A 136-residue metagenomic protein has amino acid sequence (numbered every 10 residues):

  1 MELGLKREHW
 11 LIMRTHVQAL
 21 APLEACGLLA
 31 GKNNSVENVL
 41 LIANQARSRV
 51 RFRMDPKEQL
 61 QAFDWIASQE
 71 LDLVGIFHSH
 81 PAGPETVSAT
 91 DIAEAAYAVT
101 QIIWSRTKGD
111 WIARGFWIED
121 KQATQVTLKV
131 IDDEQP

Functional and structural regions predicted by a protein language model:
M1-L73, P81-P136: Conserved beta-strand-loop surface patch within small alpha/beta domains used for substrate/adaptor or ligand engagement
I76: Conserved, mostly hydrophobic/aromatic
